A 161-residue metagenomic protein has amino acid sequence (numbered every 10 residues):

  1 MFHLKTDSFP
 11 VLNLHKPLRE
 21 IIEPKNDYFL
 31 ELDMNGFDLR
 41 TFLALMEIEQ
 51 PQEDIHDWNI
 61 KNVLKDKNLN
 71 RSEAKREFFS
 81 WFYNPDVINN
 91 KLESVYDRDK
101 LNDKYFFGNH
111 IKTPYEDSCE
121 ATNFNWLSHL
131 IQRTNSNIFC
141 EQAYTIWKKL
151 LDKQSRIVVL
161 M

Functional and structural regions predicted by a protein language model:
M1-M161: Conserved catalytic core of nucleotide polymerization and phosphodiester-bond processing enzymes
